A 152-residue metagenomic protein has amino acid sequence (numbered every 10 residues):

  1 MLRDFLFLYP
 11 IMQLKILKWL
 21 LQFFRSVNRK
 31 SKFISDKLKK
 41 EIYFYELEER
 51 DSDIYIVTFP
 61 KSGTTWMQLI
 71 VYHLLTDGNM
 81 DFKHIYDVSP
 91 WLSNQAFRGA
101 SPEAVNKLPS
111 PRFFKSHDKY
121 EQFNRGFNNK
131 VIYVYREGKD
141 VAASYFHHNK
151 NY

Functional and structural regions predicted by a protein language model:
L2-Y152: PAPS-dependent sulfotransferase catalytic domain
